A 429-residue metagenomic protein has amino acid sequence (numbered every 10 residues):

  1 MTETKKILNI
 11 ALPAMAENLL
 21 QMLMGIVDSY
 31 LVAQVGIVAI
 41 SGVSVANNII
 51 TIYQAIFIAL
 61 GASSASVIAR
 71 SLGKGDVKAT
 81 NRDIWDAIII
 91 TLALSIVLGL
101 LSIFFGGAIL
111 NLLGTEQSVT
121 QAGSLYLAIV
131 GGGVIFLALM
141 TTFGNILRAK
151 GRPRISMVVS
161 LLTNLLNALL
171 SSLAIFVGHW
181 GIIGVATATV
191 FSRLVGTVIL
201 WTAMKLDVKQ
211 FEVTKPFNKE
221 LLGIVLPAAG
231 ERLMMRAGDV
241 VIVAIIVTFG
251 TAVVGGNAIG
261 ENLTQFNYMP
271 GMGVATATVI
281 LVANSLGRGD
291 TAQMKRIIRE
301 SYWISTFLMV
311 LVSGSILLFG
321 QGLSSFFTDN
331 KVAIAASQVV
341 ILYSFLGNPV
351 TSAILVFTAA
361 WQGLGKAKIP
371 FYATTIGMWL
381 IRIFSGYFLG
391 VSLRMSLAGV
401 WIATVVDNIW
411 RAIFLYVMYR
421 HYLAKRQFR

Functional and structural regions predicted by a protein language model:
M1-A14, I68-I135, L166-L169, I175-L226 (+2 more regions): Short alpha-helical transmembrane segments in multi-pass integral membrane proteins
N9, V32-T51, Q117-A122, I182-I183 (+6 more regions): Interfacial/gating helices of multi-pass transporter permease domains
N9-D28, I129, M140, T163 (+4 more regions): Transmembrane helical elements of multi-pass membrane transporters/channels
A16, L20, M24, Y53-F57 (+15 more regions): Residue-level hotspots within pore-lining transmembrane alpha-helices of multi-pass secondary transporters
L23-S41, L110-Q117, L173-H179, R236-F266 (+3 more regions): Helix-terminus/linker motif at the lipid-water interface of multi-pass membrane proteins
I26-Y30, L100, T142-I146, L165-L173 (+7 more regions): Alpha-helical transmembrane segments of multipass membrane proteins
I40-L100, L137-A149, P153-S156, V247 (+2 more regions): Small-residue-rich hydrophobic transmembrane alpha-helices
G61, I129-R148, V159-N167, V185-V198 (+5 more regions): Short runs within selected transmembrane alpha-helices of multi-pass transporters and secretion channels
